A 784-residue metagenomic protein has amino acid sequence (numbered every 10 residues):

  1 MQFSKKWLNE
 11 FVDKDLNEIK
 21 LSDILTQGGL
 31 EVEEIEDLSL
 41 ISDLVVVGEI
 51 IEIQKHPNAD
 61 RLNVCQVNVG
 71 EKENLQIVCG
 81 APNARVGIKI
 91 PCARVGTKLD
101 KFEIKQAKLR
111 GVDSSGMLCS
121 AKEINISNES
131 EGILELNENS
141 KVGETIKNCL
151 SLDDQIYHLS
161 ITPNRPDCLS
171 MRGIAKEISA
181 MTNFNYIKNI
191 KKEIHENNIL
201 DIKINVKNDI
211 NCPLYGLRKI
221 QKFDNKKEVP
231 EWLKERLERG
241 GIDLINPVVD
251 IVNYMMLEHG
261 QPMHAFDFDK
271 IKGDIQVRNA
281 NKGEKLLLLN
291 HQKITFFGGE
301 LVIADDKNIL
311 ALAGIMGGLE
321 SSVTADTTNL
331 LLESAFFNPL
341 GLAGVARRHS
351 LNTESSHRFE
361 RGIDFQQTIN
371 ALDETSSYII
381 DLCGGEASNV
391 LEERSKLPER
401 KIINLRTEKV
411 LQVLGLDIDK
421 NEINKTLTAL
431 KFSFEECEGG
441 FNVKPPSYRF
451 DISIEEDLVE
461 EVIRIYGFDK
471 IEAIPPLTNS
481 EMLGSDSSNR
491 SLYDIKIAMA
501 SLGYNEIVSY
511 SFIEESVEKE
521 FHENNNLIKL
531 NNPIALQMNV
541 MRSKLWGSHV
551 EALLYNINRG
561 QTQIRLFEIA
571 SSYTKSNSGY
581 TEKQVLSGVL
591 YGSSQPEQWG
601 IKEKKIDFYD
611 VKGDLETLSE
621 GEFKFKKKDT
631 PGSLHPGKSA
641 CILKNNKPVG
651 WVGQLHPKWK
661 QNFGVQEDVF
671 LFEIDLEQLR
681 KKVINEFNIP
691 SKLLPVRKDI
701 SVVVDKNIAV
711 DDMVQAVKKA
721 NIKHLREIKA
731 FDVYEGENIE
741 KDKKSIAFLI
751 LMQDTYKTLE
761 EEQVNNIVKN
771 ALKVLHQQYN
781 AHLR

Functional and structural regions predicted by a protein language model:
M1-K192, L331, R348, E354 (+3 more regions): Phosphate-backbone binding interfaces of nucleic-acid-interacting proteins
K5, D23, N63, I187-E284 (+1 more regions): Glycine/proline-enriched, intrinsically flexible loops and inter-domain linkers
S39-D43, H195-E196, S480-S485, S509-N526 (+2 more regions): Beta-rich nucleic-acid/ligand-interaction surfaces
V47-I77, E235, V252-E320: Conserved mixed alpha/beta core segments that line enzyme active sites in large multi-domain catalysts
R110-E123, S130-E135, K147, L301-P398 (+3 more regions): Mobile "lid/hinge" segments at catalytic clefts and subdomain interfaces of large enzymes
G173, I403-T562, K698, L751-T755 (+2 more regions): Extended, well-folded interaction surfaces typified by the phenylalanyl-tRNA synthetase beta subunit core
T182-K207, C383-V410: Terminal amphipathic helices with adjacent charged low-complexity linkers/tails
A429-E435, N442, Q595-R784: A carboxyl-terminal module marker
